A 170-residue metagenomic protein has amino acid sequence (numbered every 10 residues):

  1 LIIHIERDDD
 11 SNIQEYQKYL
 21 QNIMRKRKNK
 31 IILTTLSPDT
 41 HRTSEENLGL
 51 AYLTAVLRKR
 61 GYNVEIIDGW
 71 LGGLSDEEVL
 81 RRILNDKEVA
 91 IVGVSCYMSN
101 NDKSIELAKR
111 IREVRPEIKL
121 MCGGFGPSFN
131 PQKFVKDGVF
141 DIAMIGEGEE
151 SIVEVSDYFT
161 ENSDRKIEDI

Functional and structural regions predicted by a protein language model:
L1-N22: N-terminal amphipathic/basic-hydrophobic helices that include classical n-h-c signal peptides and signal-anchor
N29-H41: Nucleotide-activated donor-dependent transferases that construct or modify glycoconjugates
P38-L48, C96-N101: A short, glycine/small-residue-rich beta-strand->loop->alpha-helix junction that serves as a flexible
G49-L57: Short catalytic helix/loop segments, enriched in acidic residues and glycine and frequently bearing histidine
V56-I170: Glycine-rich beta-alpha loop elements in corrinoid/cobalamin-binding modules across cobalamin-dependent enzymes
